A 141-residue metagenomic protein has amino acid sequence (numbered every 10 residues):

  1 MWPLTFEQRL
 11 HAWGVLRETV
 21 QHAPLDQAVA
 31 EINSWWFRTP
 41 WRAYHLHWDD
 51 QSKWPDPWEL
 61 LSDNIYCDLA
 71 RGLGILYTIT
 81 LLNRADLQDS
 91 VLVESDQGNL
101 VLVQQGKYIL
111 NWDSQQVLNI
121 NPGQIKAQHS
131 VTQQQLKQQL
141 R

Functional and structural regions predicted by a protein language model:
M1-R141: A structural boundary/capping signal
